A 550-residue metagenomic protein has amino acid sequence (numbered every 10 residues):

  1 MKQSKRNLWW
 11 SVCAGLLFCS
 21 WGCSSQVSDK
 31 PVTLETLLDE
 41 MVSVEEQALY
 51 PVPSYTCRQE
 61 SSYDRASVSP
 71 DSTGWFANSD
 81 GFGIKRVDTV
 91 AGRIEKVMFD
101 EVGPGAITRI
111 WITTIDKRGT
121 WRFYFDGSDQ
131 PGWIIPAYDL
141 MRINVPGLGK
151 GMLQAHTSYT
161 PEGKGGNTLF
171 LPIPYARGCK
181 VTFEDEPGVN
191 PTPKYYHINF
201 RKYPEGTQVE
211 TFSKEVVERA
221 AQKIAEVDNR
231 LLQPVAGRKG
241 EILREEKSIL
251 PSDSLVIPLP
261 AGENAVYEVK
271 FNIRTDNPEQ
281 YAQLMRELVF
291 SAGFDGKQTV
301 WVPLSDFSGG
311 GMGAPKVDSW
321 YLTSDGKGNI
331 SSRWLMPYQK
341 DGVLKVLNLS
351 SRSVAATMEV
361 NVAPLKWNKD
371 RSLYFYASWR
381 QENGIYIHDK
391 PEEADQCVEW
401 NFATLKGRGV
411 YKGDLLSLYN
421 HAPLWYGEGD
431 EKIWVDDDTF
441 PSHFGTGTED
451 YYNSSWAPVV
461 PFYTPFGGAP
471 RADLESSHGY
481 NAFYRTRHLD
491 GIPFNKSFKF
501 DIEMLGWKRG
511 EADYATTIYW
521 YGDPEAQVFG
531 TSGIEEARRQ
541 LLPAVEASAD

Functional and structural regions predicted by a protein language model:
M1-D29: Bacterial Sec-dependent N-terminal signal peptides
V27-D550: Beta-strand-centric surfaces of beta-sandwich/beta-rich domains
